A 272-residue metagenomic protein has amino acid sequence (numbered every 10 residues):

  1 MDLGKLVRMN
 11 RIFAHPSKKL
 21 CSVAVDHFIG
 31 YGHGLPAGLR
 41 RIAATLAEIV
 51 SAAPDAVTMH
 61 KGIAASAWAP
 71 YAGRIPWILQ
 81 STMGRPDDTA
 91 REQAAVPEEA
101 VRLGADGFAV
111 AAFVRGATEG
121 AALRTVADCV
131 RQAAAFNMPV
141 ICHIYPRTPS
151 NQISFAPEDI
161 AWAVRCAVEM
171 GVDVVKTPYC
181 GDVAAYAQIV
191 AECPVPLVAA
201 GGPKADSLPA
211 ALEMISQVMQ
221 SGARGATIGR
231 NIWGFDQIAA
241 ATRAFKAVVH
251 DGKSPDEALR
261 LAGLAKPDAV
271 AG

Functional and structural regions predicted by a protein language model:
M1-H15: N-terminal basic/disordered segments at the start of proteins
V7, R230-N231: Flexible, active-site-adjacent loop/turn segments at secondary-structure boundaries
H15, L20-V57, G62-A199, A205-I228 (+3 more regions): Alpha/beta enzyme core
G181, D236-Q237: Short beta->alpha linker loops
S216, G234-D236: Long, ordered, amphipathic alpha-helical scaffolds
N231-G234, G263-L264: A short, acidic, flexible beta-alpha connecting loop/helix-capping segment that sits on the rim of active
P255-G272: C-terminal accessory extensions appended to soluble enzyme cores
